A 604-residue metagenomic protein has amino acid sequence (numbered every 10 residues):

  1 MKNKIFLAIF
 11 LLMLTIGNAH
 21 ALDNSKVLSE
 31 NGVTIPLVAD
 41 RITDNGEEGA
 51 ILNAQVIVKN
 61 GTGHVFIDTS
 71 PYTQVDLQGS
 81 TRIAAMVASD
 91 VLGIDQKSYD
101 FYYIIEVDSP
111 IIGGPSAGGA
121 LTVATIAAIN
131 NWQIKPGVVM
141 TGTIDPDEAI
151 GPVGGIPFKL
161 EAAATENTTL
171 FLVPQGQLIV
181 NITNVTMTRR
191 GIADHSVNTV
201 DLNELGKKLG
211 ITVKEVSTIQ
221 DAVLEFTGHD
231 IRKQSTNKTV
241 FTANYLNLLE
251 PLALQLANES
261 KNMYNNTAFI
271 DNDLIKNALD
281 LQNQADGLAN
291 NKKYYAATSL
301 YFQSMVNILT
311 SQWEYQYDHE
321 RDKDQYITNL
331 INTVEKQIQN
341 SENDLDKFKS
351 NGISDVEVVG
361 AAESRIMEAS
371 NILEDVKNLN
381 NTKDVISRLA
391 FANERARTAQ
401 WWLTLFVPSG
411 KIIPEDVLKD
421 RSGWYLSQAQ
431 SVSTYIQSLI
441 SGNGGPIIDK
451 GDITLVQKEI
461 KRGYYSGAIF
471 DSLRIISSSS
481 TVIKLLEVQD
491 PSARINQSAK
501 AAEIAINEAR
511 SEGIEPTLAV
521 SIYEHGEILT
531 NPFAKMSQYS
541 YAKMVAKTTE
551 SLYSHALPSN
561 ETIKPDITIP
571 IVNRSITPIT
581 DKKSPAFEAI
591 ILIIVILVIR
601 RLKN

Functional and structural regions predicted by a protein language model:
M1, L12, T577-D581: Short, Lys/Arg-rich N-terminal segment immediately upstream of the first membrane anchor
M1-F6, S584-P585: Bacterial N-terminal signal peptides that target proteins for export
I5-L14, L592-V595: Sec-dependent N-terminal signal peptides
I16-D23, P578-K583: Sec-dependent signal peptide cleavage junction
A21-N290, A297-T298, E314-Q316, T328-E363 (+3 more regions): Peripheral, non-AAA+ core regions of ATP-driven protein-machinery
K207-L209, V216-P585, I599: Long, charged/polar, soluble alpha-helical segments
I594-N604: C-terminal membrane-anchoring or membrane-association module
